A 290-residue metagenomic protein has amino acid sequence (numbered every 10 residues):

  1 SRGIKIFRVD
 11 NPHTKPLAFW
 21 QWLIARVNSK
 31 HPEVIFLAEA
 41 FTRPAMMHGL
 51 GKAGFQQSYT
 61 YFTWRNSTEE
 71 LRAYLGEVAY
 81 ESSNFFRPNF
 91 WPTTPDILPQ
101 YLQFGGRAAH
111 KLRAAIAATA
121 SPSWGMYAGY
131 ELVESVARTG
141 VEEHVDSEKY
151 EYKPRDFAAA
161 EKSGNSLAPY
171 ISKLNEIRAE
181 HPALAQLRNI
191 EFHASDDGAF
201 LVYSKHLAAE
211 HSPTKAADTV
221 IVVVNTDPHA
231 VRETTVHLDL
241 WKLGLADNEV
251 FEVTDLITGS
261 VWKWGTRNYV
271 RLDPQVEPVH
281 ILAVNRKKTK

Functional and structural regions predicted by a protein language model:
S1, A109-A114: Short, acidic/polar
S1-K5, A120-S123, I177: A structural motif corresponding to the C-terminal end of an alpha-helix and its immediate exit/capping segment
S1-M47: Active-site neighborhood of glycoside hydrolase catalytic domains
I4-R8, E33-L37, Q56-S58, R87-F90 (+1 more regions): Structural preference for beta-strand elements that scaffold enzyme active sites
Q21-L23, S29-H31, F41-Y61, R65-N84 (+3 more regions): Carbohydrate-interacting/catalytic domains
S83-N89, A114-P122: Active-site region of glycoside hydrolase catalytic domains
S83-R107: Active-site clefts of carbohydrate-active enzymes
D96, Y101, A108, I116 (+2 more regions): Substrate-binding clefts and catalytic carboxylate motifs of secreted carbohydrate-active enzymes
